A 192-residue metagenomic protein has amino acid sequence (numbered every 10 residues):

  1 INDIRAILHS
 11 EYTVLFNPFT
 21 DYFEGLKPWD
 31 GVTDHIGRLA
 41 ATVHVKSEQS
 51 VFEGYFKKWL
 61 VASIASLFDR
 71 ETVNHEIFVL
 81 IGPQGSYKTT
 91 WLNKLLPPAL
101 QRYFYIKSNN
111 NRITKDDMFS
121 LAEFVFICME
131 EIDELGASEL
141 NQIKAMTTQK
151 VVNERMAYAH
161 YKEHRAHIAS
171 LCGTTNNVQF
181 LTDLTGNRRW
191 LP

Functional and structural regions predicted by a protein language model:
E11-A122: P-loop NTPase catalytic core of nucleic-acid-dependent motor ATPases
I81-P83, K107-S108, M129-I132, G173-T175: Short His-Asn-centered micro-motif
N111-R112, D133-E134, N176-F180: Conserved nucleotide-binding/hydrolysis micro-motifs of P-loop NTPases
D117-A122, M156-T174: AAA+/SF3 P-loop NTPase mechanochemical coupling elements
F124-T148, L181-N187: Conserved AAA+/SF3 P-loop NTPase catalytic/coupling segment centered on the Walker-B
L140-E163: Conserved catalytic/switch belt of AAA+ P-loop NTPases
A166-L184, R188-L191: Canonical AAA+ ATPase core
